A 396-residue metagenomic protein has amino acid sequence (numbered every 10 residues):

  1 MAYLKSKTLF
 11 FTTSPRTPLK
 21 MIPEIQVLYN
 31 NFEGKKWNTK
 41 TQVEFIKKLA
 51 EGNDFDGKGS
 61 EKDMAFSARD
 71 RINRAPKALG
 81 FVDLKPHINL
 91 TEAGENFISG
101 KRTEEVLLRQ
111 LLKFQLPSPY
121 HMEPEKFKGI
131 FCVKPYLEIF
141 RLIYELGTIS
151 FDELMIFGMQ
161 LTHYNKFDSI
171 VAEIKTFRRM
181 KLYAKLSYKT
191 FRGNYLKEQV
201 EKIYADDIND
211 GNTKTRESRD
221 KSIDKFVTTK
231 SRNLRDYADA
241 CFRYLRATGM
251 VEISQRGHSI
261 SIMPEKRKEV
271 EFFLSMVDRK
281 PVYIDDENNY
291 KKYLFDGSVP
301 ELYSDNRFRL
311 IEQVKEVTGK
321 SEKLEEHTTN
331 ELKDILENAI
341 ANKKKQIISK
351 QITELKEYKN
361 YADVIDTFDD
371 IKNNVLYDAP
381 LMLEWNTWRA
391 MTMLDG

Functional and structural regions predicted by a protein language model:
M1-K359: Donor-sugar nucleotide-binding helix/loop cap in glycosyltransferases
T353-N373: Short glycine-rich His-centered loop
D366-G396: Acidic-basic catalytic patches of nuclease active cores, encompassing PD-(D/E)XK and other metal-cofactor nuclease
